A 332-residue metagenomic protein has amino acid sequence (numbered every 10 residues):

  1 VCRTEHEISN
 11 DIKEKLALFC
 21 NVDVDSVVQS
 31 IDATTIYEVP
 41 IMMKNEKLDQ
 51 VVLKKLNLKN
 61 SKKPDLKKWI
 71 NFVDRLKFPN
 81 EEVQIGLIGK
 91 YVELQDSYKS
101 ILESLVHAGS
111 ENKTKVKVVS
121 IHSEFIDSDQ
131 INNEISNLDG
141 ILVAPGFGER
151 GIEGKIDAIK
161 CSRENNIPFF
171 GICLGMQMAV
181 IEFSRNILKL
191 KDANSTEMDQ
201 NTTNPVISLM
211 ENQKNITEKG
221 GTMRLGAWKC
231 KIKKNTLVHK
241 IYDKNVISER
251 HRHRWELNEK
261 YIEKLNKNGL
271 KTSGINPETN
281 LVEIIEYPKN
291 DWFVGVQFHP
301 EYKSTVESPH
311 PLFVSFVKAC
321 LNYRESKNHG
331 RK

Functional and structural regions predicted by a protein language model:
V1-V246, H251-K289, Q297-K332: N-terminal beta1-alpha1 cap of cysteine-dependent amidohydrolase-like domains
